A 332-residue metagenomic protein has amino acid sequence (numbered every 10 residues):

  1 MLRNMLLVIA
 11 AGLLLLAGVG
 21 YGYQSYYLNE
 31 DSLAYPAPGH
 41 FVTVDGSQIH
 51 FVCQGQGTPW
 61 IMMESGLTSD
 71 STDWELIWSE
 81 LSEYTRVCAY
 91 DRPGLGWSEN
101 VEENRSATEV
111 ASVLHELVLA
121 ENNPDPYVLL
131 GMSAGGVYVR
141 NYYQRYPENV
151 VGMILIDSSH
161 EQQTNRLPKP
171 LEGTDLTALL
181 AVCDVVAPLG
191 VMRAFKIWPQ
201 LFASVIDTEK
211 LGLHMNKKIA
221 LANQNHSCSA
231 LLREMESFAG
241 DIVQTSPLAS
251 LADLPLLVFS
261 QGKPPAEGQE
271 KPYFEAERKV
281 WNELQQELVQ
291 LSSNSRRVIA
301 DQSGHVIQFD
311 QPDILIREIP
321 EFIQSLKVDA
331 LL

Functional and structural regions predicted by a protein language model:
M1-P59, E83-T85, N104, L119-N122 (+1 more regions): Alpha/beta-hydrolase fold catalytic core
S47-W97, R145: Conserved HGGG/HGGXW glycine-rich cap/lid loop of the alpha/beta-hydrolase fold
V52-Q54, A89-L130: Active-site loop/oxyanion-hole signature of alpha/beta-hydrolase fold enzymes
M62-G66, M132, D157, Q261: The conserved beta1-alpha1 loop
T68, R92-G96, Y138, H160 (+1 more regions): Alpha/beta-hydrolase active-site loop signature
A107, A111, N149, I154-E287 (+2 more regions): Flexible "cap/lid" subdomain of the alpha/beta-hydrolase fold that forms the substrate-access gate
P124-P168: Conserved hydrolase catalytic core segment
S292-L332: Catalytic active-site module of serine/aspartate enzymes centered on a nucleophile-bearing elbow/loop
